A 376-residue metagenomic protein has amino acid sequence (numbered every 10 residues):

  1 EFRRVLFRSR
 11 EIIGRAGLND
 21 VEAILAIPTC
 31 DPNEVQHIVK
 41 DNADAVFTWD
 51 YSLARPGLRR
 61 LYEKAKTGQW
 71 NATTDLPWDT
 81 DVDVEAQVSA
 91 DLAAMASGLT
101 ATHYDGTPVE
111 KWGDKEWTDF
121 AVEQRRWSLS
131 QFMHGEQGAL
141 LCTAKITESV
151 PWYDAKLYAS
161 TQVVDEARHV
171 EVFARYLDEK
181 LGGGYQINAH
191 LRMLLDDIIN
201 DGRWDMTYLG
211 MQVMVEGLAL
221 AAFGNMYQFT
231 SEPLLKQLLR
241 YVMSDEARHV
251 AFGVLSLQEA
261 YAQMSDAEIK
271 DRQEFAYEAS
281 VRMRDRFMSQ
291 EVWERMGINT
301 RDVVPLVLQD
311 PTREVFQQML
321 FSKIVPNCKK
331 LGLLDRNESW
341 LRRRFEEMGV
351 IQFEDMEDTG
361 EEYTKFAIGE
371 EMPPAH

Functional and structural regions predicted by a protein language model:
R3-A144, E148-K156, E179, G183-Q186 (+4 more regions): Terminal targeting/low-complexity segments that flank the catalytic cores of oxidoreductases
S130-M133, Q137, S160-V163, A167 (+3 more regions): Short amphipathic alpha-helical segments with heptad-repeat character
G135-C142, H169, V215-A222, H249: Amphipathic, well-ordered alpha-helical segments in soluble domains
L140-I146, S160-T161, L220-M226, L238-Y241 (+1 more regions): A structural feature that tracks compact, well-ordered secondary-structure segments with a strong bias toward
W152-Y153, L157-G182: Carboxylate/His-rich catalytic cores and anion/metal-binding grooves
R175-A247, D271-R282: Active-site-proximal alpha-helical scaffolds that flank and shape metal-associated catalytic sites
L238, V250-A260, Y277: Helix-loop elements that line ligand-binding/catalytic pockets
